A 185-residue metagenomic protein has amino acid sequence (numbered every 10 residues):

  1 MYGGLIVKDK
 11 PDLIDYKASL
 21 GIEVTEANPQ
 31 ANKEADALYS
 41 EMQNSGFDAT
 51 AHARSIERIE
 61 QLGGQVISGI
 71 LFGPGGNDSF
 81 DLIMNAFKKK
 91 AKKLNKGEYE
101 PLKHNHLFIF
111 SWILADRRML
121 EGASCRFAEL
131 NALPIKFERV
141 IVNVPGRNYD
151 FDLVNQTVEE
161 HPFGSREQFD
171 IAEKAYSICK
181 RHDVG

Functional and structural regions predicted by a protein language model:
M1-K8, T25-G185: Metal-dependent nuclease catalytic core centered on acidic motifs
P11, Y16, A115: Extracellular glycan-modifying ectodomains
L13, L20-E26: Conserved catalytic cores of phosphodiester-cleaving nucleases, focusing on short active-site segments
D15-K17, N95-K96: Short amphipathic alpha-helices and their capping/turn segments at secondary-structure boundaries
A18-L20, R147: Short acidic/polar mixed-charge low-complexity motifs
